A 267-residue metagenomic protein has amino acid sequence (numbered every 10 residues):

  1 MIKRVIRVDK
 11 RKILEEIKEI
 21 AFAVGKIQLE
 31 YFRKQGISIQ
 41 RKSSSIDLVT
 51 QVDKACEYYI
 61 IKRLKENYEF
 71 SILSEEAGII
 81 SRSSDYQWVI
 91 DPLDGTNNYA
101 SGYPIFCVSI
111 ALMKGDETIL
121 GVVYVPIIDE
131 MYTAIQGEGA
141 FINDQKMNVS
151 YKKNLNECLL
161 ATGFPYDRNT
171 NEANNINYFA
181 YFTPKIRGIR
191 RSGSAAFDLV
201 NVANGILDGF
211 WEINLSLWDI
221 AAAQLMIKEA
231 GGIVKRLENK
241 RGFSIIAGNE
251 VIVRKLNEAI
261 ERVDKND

Functional and structural regions predicted by a protein language model:
M1-F22, K26, N177-P184, F197-D267: Oxyanion/phosphate-interacting regions
I2-L93, K265: N-terminal subdomain of lithium-sensitive/metallo-dependent phosphomonoesterases centered on the IMPase/IPPase/PAP
K42, E75, S192-S194, L237: Conserved beta-strand termini and adjacent loop/short-helix elements that scaffold enzyme active sites in alpha/beta
D53, Y99-G102, S192, A196: Short glycine/threonine-rich catalytic loop with a Thr-x-Gly-x-Asp
K54, E76, P92-G95, P126 (+3 more regions): Generic detector of well-ordered alpha-helical packing
K62, E66, L73, I80-N148 (+4 more regions): Active-site-adjacent structural elements in enzyme catalytic cores
A111-D198, G242, I246-D267: Acidic beta-strand-loop-alpha-helix segment within the catalytic core of divalent metal-dependent phosphate-processing
